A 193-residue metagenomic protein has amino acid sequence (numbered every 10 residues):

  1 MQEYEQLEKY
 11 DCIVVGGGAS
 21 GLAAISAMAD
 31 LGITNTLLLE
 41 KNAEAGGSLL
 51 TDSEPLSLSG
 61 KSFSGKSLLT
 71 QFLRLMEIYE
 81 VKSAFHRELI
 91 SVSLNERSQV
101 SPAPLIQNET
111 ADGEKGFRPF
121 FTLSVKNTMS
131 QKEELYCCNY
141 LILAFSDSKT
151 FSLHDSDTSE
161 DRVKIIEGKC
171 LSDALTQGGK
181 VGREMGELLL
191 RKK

Functional and structural regions predicted by a protein language model:
Y4-S20, I165: Beta1/beta-strand and adjacent pyrophosphate-binding region of the FAD-binding site in flavoprotein oxidoreductases
I13-V15, L135-D147: Short hydrophobic core segments
G18-S20, E44, K169-S172: Residue-level detector of alpha-helix initiation sites
I25, A29-D30, G186: Gly/Ala-rich phosphate-binding loop of Rossmann-like dinucleotide-binding domains, activating on the conserved
A29-L50: Glycine-rich FAD pyrophosphate-binding loop
T51-T128: N-terminal Rossmann-like dinucleotide/flavin-binding domain of flavoprotein oxidoreductases that bind FAD/FMN
T128, Y140-L143, V163-K164: AMP-binding/adenylate-forming core of the ANL superfamily
R162-K193: A conserved FAD-binding loop/helix module that cradles the flavin
